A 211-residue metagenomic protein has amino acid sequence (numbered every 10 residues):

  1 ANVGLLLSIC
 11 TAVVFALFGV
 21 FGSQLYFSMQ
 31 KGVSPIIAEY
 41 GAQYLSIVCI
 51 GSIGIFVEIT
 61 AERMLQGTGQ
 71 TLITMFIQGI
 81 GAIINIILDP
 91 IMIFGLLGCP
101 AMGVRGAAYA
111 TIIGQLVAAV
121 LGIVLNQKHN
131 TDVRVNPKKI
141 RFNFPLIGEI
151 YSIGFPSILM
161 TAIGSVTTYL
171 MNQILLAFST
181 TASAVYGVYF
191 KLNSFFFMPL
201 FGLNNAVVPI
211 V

Functional and structural regions predicted by a protein language model:
A1-L17, I55-T74, Y186-V211: Small-residue-rich hydrophobic transmembrane alpha-helices
N2, A42, T71-L72, V104-R105 (+2 more regions): Residues that define the loop-to-transmembrane-helix transition and helix capping in multi-pass membrane transporters
S8, L45-V48, S52, Q70 (+4 more regions): Residue-level recognition of transmembrane alpha-helices in multi-pass small-molecule transporters/permeases
V14-S46: Short membrane-interface helical motifs at transmembrane helix boundaries in multi-pass membrane transporters
F27-P35, I91-M102, A162-F195: Helix-terminus/linker motif at the lipid-water interface of multi-pass membrane proteins
P35-A61, S194: Alpha-helical transmembrane segments of multi-pass membrane proteins
I83-A119: Membrane-interface helix-loop junctions in multi-pass transport and translocation proteins
A108-T111, I123-G164: Interhelical loop/hinge segments that connect adjacent transmembrane helices in multipass membrane
